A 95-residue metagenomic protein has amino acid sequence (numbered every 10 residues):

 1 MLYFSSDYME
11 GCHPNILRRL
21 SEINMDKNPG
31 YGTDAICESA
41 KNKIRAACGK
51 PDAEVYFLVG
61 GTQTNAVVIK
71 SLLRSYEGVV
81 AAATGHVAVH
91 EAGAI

Functional and structural regions predicted by a protein language model:
M1-R19: N-terminal amphipathic/basic leader segments beginning at the initiator methionine
L2, E54-Y56, E77-V79: Structural motif
H13-G61, A83-V89: Conserved N-terminal alpha-helix of the aminotransferase class I/II PLP-enzyme fold
T64-L72: Buried hydrophobic packing segments
S71-V89: Conserved PLP-anchoring active-site segment centered on the Schiff-base-forming lysine
H90-A94: Active-site-proximal loop->helix
